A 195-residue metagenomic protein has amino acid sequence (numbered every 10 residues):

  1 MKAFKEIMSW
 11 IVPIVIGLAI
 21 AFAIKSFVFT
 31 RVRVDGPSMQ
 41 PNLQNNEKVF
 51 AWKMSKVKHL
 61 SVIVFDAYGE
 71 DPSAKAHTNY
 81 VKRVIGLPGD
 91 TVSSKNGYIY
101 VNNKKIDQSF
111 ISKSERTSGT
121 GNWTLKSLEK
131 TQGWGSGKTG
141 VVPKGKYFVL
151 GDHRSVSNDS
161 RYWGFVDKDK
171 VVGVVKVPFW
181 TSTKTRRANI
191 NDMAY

Functional and structural regions predicted by a protein language model:
A3, I7-M8, N45-Y195: Soluble "head" domains of membrane/secretory-pathway proteins
S9-F27: Hydrophobic membrane-insertion alpha-helices, especially the h-region of bacterial N-terminal signal peptides
T30-N45: Alpha-helical transmembrane signal-anchor/signal-peptide segments
